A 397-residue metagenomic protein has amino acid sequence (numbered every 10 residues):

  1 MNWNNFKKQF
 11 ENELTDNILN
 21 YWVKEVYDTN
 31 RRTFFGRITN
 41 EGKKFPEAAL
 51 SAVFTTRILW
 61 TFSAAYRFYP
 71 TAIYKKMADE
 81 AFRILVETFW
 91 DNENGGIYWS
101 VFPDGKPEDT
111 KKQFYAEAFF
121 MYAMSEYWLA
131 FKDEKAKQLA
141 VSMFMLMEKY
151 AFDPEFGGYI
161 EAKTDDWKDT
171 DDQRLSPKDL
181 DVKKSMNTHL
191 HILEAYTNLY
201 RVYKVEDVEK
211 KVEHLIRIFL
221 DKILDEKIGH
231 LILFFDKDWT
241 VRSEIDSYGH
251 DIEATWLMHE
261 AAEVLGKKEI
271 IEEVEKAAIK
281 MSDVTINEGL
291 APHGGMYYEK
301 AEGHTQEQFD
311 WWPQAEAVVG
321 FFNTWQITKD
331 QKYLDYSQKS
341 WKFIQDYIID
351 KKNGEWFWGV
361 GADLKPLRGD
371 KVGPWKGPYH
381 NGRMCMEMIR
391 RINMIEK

Functional and structural regions predicted by a protein language model:
M1-K397: Glycan-recognition and catalytic cores of secretory/periplasmic carbohydrate-active enzymes
